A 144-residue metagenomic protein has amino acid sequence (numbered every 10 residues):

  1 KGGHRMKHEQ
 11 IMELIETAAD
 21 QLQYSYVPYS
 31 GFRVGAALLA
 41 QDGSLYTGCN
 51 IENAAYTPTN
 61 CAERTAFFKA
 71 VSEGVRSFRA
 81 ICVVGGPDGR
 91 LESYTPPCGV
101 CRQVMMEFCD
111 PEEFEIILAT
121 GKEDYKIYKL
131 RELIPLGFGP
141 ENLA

Functional and structural regions predicted by a protein language model:
K1-R5: Short, Lys/Arg-enriched N-terminal segments with co-localized hydrophobic residues within the first ~10-30 amino acids
K7-Y24, V75-A144: C-terminal binding/interaction regions
T17-D20, A62-A70: Short, well-ordered amphipathic alpha-helical segments that serve as non-catalytic structural scaffolds within diverse
G31-L39: Short beta-strand scaffold segments in enzyme catalytic cores
L39, K69-V75: Alpha-helix C-terminal capping segments
N50-A62: Compact, glycine-rich, soluble single-domain proteins
